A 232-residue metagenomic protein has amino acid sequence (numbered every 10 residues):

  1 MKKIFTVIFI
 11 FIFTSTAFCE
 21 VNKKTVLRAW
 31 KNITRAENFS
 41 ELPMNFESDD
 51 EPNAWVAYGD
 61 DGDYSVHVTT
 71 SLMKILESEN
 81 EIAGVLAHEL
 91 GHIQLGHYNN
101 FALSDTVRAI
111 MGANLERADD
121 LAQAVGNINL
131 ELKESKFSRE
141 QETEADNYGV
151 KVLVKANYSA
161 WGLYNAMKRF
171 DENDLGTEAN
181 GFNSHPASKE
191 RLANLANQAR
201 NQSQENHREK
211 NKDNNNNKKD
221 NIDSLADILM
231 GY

Functional and structural regions predicted by a protein language model:
I4-T14: Sec-dependent N-terminal signal peptides
F18-T106, K151, K155-Y158, E172-G176 (+3 more regions): Peri-catalytic and regulatory segments of divalent metal-dependent proteins
E20-L27, L95-N100, L130-Y148, F182-K189: Active-site metal-coordination segments of metallo-dependent hydrolases
K31, A118-M167, R191: Metalloprotease/metallohydrolase-associated module, dominated by Zn2+-dependent proteases
Y98-N127: Post-HEXXH active-site segment of zinc metalloproteases
L115-A118, V125, R191-Y232: Surface-exposed, interaction-prone regions with an acidic/low-complexity signature
S138, S159-N215: Long, well-structured alpha-helical subdomains associated with metal-dependent extracellular/ecto-lumenal hydrolases
